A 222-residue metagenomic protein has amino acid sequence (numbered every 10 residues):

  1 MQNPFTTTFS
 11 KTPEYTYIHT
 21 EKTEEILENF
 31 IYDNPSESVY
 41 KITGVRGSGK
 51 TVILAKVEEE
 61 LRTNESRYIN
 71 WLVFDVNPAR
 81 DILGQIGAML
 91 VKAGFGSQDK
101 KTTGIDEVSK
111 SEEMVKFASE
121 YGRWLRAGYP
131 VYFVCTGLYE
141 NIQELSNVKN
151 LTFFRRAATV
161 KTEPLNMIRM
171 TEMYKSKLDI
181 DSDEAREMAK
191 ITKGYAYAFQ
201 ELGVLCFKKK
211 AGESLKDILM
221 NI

Functional and structural regions predicted by a protein language model:
M1-S38: A short, basic N-terminal segment
S36-K56: Walker A/P-loop nucleotide-binding motif
V39-K41, E59-P78: Conserved catalytic segments around the Walker B and adjacent sensor/switch elements of P-loop NTPase domains
A55-K56, E60, E201: Active-site signature of alpha/beta-hydrolase-fold catalytic machinery across serine- and Asp/Cys-nucleophile hydrolases
Q98-E140, N147-N150: Conserved Walker B catalytic segment
A157-A185, I191: Conserved small helical "lid"/interfacial subdomain of P-loop NTPases
R186-I191, Y197-A211: C-terminal helical "lid" of AAA+/P-loop NTPase domains
C206-I222: Conserved C-terminal helix/linker of AAA+ ATPases
